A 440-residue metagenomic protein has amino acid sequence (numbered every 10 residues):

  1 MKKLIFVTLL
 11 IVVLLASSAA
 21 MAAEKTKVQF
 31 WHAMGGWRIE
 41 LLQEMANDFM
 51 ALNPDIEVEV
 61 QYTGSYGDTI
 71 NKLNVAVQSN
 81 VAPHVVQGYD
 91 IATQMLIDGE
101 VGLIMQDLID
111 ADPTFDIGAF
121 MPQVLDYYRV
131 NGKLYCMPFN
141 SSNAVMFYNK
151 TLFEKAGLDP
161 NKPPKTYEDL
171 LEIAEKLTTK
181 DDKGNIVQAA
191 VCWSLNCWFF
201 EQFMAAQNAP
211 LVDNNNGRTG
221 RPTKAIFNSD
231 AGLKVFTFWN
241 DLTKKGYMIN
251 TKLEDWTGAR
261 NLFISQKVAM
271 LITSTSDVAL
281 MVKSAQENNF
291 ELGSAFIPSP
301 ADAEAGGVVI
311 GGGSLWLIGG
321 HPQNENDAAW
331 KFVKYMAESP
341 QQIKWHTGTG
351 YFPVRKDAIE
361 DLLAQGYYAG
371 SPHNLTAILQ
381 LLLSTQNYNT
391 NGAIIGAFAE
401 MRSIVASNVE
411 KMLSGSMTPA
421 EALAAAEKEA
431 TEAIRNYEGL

Functional and structural regions predicted by a protein language model:
E44, D48-Q123, Y127-R129, E154-K165 (+5 more regions): Extracytoplasmic "Venus flytrap"/periplasmic binding protein-like
L52, A156, T223, T237 (+4 more regions): Extracytoplasmic/periplasmic substrate-recognition and gating elements
E57, E154, P160, D241 (+1 more regions): Conserved C-terminal helix/tail region of periplasmic/extracytoplasmic solute-binding proteins
V75-A76, H84, T114-L152, Q188-A190 (+2 more regions): A structural signal for short loop-to-beta-strand junctions that line the ligand-binding cleft of periplasmic/secreted
D90-V145, L171, W193, F203-A206 (+2 more regions): Hinge/lid segment of periplasmic solute-binding proteins
V130-F139, A144, E154, E168-K224 (+1 more regions): Extracytoplasmic/periplasmic solute-binding protein
E172-E175, R218-K252: Glycine-centered hinge/linker elements that transmit conformational signals in sensory and ligand-binding systems
L292-I297, T347-I404, K411, N436-G439: Long, aromatic- and glycine/proline-rich binding clefts that accommodate carbohydrate-like moieties
